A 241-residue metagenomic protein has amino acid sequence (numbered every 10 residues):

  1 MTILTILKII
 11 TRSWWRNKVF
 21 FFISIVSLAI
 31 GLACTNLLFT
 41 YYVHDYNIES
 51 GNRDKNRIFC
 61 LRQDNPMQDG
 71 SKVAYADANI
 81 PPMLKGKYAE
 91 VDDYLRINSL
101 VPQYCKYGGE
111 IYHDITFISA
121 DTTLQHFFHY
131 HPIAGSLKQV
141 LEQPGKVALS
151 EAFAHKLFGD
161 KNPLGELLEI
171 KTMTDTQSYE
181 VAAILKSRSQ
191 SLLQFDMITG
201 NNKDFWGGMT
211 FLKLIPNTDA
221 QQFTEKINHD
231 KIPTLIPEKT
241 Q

Functional and structural regions predicted by a protein language model:
M1-F20, N52-R53, H229-Q241: Membrane-helix entry/capping segments
T2-I9, N56, S119-T123, F127: Generic alpha-helical secondary structure signal
T5-I9, F20, T40, Y75-M83 (+1 more regions): Short, conserved clusters of charged catalytic residues that mark active-site and nucleotide-handling motifs
W15-H44: Short, strongly hydrophobic transmembrane alpha-helices
L38-Y104, I118, D204-N217, Q222-K226: Membrane-proximal extracellular/periplasmic loop immediately following the first transmembrane helix
Q63-A74, P82, R96-T123, I133-K146 (+1 more regions): Short acidic/polar micro-motifs at solvent-exposed secondary-structure junctions
D121-I133, V147-Q241: Mid-to-C-terminal secondary-structure elements that act as membrane-proximal/extracytoplasmic interface segments
